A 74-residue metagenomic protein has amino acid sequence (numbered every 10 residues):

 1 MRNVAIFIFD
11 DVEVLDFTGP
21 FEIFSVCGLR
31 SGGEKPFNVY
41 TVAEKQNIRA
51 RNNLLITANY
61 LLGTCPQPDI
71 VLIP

Functional and structural regions predicted by a protein language model:
M1-P74: Extended, subdomain-level signal for the structured scaffold at the beginning of enzyme domains
